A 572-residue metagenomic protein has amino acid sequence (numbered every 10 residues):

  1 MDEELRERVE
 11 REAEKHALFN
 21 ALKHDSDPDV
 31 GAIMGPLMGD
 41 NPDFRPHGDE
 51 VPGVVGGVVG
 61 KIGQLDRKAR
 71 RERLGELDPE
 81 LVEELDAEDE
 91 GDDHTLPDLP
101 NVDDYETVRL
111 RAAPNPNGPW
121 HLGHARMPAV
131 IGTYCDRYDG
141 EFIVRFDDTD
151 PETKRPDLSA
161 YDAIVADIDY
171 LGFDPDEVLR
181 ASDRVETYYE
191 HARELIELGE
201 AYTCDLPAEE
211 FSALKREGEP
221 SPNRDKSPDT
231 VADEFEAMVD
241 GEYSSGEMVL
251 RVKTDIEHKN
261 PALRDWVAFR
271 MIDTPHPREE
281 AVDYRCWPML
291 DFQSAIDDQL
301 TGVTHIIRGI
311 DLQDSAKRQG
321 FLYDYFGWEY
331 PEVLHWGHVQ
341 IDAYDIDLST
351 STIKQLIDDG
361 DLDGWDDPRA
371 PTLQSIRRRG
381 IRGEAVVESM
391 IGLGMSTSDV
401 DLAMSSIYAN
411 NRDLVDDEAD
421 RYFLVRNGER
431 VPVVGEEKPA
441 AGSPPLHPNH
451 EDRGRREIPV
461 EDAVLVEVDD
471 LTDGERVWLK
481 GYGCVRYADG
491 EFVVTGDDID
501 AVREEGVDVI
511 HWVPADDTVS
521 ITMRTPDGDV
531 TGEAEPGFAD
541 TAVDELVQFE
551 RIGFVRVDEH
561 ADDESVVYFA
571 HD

Functional and structural regions predicted by a protein language model:
D2-G31, P36-N223, D311-G327, E332-V333 (+2 more regions): N-terminal Rossmann-like or analogous alpha/beta NTP/dinucleotide-binding catalytic cores that position adenine
A21, D25-G35, V51, D366-P448: Extended, domain-scale alpha-helical bundle/helix-rich regions
P36-H47, T153, S349-Q374, I391-V400: Short His/Asp/Glu-rich catalytic/ion-coordination signatures at enzyme active sites or charged loops
Y105, P439-D572: C-terminal accessory/binding modules appended to enzymatic or scaffolding proteins
L110-N117, I143-D150, Q299-I307, D367-L373 (+1 more regions): Glycine- and acidic
R126-D136, A160-I168, V282, C286-S294 (+3 more regions): Structured alpha-helical segments in the cores of large, soluble enzyme domains
L198-I353, D361, T372, N411 (+2 more regions): Active-site cores that bind ATP or allylic diphosphates and position pyrophosphate for catalysis
